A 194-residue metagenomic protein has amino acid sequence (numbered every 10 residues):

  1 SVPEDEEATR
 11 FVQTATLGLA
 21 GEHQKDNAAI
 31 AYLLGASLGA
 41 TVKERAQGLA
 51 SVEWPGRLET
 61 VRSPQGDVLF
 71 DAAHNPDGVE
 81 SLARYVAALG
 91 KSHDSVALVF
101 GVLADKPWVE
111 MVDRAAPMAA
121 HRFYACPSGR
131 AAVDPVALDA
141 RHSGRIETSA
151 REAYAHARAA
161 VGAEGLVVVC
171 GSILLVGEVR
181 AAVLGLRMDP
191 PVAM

Functional and structural regions predicted by a protein language model:
S1-R10, A20-G21, D67-V68, V109-V168: C-terminal helical cap/extension that packs against the catalytic core of soluble nucleotide-cofactor enzymes
F11-H121: Nucleotide phosphate-binding/pyrophosphate-handling subdomain across enzymes that bind or process nucleotide phosphates
K43, K91-S95, Y124, E147 (+2 more regions): Secondary-structure boundary/capping residues
Y85-V86, G185-R187: Glycine-rich, phosphate-binding/catalytic loops in enzymes
S128-G129, M188-M194: Short, flexible loop segments at boundaries between secondary-structure elements
S172: Active-site-proximal loop/hinge segments that shape catalytic or ion-binding/gating pockets
V176: RNase H-like, metal-dependent nuclease domains and their acidic two-metal-ion catalytic environment used
